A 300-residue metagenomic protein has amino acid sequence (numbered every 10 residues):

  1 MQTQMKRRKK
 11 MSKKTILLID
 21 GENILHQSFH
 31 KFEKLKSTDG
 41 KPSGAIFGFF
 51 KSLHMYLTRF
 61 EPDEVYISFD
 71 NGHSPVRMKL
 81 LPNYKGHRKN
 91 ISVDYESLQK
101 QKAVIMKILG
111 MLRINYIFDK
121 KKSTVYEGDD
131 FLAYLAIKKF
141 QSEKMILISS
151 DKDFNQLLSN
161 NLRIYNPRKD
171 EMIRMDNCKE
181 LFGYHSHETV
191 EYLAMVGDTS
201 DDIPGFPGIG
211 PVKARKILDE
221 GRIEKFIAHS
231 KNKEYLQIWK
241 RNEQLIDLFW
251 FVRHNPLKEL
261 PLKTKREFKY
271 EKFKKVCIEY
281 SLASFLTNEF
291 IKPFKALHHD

Functional and structural regions predicted by a protein language model:
K6, K13-K14, K89-A283, A296: Extended two-metal-dependent nuclease catalytic cores across DNA- and RNA-processing enzymes
R7-G110, K169: Domain-level signal for Mg2+-assisted phosphodiester chemistry and nucleotide/NA-binding surfaces in nucleic-acid
L286-D300: C-terminal regulatory/interaction regions
